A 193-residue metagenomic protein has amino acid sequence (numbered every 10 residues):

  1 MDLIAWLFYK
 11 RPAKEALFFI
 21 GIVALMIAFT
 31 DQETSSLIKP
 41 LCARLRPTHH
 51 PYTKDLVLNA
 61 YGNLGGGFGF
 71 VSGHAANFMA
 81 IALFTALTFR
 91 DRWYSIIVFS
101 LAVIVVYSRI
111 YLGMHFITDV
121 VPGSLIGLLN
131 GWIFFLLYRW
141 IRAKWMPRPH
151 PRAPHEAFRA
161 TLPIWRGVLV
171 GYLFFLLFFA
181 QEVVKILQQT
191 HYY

Functional and structural regions predicted by a protein language model:
M1-A5, G21, H74-N77, I97: Hydrophobic alpha-helical transmembrane segments
M1-K10, F78-A86: Hydrophobic, aromatic-rich transmembrane alpha-helices and their immediate juxtamembrane boundary segments
L3-E33: Interfacial segments of alpha-helical transmembrane regions
G21-T30, T34, P122-N130, F134: Hydrophobic faces of alpha-helical transmembrane segments in multi-pass integral membrane proteins
A28-T48: Transmembrane alpha-helix/helix-exit interface in multi-pass inner-membrane proteins
H49-H50, L56-L58: Glycine/small-residue-rich loop that forms an oxyanion/phosphate-binding "nest" at active or ligand-binding sites
L58-Y192: Membrane-embedded catalytic cores of phosphoryl/pyrophosphoryl-handling enzymes
